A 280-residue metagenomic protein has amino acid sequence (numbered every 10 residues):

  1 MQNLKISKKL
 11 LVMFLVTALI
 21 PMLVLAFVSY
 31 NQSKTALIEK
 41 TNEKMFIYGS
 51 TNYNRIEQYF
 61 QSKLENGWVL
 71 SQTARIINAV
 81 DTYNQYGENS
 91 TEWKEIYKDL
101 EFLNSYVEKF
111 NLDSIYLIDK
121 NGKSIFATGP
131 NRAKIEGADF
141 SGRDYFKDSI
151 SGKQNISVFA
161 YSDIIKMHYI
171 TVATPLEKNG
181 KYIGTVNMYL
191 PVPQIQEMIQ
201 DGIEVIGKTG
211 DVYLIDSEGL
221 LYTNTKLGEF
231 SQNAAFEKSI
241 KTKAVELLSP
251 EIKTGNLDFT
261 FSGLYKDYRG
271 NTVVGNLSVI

Functional and structural regions predicted by a protein language model:
I6-E92, E108-D113, N155, H168: Juxtamembrane extracytoplasmic/periplasmic/luminal helical "stalk" adjacent to the first N-terminal
T51, Q85, T91-N111, P130-A133 (+6 more regions): Solvent-exposed, extracytoplasmic
S62-T73, N104-S124, Q154, D201-Y222 (+1 more regions): Short N-terminal helix-loop-first-beta-strand/juxtamembrane motif that initiates sensory/input modules
G67, A127, T185: Short glycine-/small-residue motifs
L103-Y106, K120-A127, D144-A160, A234-K238 (+1 more regions): Regulatory sensory and allosteric helical modules in signal-transduction proteins and certain transcription factors
S157-F159, A173, L277: Sensory input modules used in signal transduction, predominantly PAS/LOV/GAF but also related non-catalytic regulatory
M167-Y169, V273: PAS and PAS-like sensory/regulatory domains
L176-G184, S217-E218, G228-I280: Extracellular/periplasmic juxtamembrane segments that couple receptor/chemosensory ectodomains to their
